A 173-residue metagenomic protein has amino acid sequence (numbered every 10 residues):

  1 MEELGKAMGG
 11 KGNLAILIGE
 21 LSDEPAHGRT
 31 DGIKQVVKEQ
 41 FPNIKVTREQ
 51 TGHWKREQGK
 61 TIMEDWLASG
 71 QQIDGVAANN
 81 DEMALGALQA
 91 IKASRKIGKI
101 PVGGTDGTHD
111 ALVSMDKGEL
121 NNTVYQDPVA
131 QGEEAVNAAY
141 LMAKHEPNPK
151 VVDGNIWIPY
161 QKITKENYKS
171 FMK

Functional and structural regions predicted by a protein language model:
M1-E3, I16-E20, K117-V129: Short beta-strand elements at the ligand-binding edges of bilobed clamshell
M1-N13, G28, Q58-G59, G107-A111 (+1 more regions): Hydrophobic alpha-helical segments within soluble ligand-binding/sensing domains
E2-G9, K34, K38-P42, E64-Q72 (+3 more regions): Sec-exported extracytoplasmic/periplasmic mature domains
N13-I16, K38-R56: Short beta-strand elements in bilobed, periplasmic/extracellular small-molecule ligand-binding domains
I16, V46-E49, V102, T123 (+1 more regions): Conserved beta-strand scaffold positions in the cores of enzyme catalytic domains, especially in NTP/NDP-utilizing
L17-G28, E49, A77-D81: Extracytoplasmic "Venus flytrap"
L17-P25, Q35-Q40, D127-K173: Hinge/cleft segment of the Venus flytrap/periplasmic-binding protein
I33, T47-R48, G52-V113: Hydrophobic alpha-helical
